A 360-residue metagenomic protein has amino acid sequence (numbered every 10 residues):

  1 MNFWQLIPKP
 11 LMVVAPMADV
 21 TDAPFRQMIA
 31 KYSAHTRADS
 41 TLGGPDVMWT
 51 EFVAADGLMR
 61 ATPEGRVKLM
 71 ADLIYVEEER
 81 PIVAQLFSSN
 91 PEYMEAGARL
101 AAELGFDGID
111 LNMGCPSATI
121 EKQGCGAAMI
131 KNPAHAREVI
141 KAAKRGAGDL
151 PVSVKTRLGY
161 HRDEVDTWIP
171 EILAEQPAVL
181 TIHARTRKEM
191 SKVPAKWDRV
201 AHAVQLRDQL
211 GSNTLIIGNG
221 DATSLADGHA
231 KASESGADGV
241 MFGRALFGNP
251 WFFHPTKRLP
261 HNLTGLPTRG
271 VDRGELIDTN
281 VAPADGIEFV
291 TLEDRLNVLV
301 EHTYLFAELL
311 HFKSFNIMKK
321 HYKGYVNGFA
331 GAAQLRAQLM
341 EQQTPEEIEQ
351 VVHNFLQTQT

Functional and structural regions predicted by a protein language model:
M1-N2, M17-L100: Glycine-rich, positively charged N-terminal anion/phosphate-binding segment
M1-P8, M12-A18, R145, D166-I169 (+4 more regions): Alpha/beta catalytic cores of nucleotide-metabolism and tRNA/nucleoside-modifying enzymes
M12-A15, M48-T50, I82-L86, I109 (+4 more regions): Hydrophobic faces of well-ordered beta-strands that scaffold small-molecule active sites in alpha/beta enzyme cores
M17-D19, V53-A55, F87-S89, G114-P116 (+4 more regions): Active-site beta-loop-alpha junctions enriched in small/polar residues
A34, P45, F106, D149 (+2 more regions): A structural motif
P63, G124-I130, E189: Short glycine-enriched, charge-decorated loop/helix-capping segments at active-site entrances that position
E95-I109, M113-Q123, A134-T214: Alpha/beta enzyme core
M129-P133, V193, F289-L292: Flexible, glycine- and charge-enriched loops at secondary-structure boundaries
